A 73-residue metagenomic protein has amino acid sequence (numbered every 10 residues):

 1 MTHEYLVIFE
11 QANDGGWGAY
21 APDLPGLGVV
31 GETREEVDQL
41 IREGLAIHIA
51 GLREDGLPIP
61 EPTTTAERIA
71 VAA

Functional and structural regions predicted by a protein language model:
M1-L6, E35, Q39-A73: Short, charged, surface-exposed hinge/linker loops at domain edges that act as mobile lids or interdomain connectors
H3-E4, G15-W17, V30, H48: Broad hydrophobic/π-residue packing in well-ordered secondary structure
E10-L24: Short aromatic-glycine-(Arg/Gly/Cys) micro-motifs in beta-strand/loop hairpins
P25-E35: A short, exposed loop/beta-hairpin motif centered on an aromatic-Gly-Thr core
